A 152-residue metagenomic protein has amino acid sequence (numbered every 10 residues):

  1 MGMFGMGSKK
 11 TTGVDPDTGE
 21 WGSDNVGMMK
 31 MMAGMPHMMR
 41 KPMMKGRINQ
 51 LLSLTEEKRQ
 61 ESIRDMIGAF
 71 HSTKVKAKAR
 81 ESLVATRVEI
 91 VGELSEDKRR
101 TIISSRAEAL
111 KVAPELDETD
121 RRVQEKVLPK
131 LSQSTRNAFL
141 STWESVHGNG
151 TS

Functional and structural regions predicted by a protein language model:
G2-S152: Short amphipathic alpha-helical interaction elements located at domain edges and within/adjacent to intrinsically
